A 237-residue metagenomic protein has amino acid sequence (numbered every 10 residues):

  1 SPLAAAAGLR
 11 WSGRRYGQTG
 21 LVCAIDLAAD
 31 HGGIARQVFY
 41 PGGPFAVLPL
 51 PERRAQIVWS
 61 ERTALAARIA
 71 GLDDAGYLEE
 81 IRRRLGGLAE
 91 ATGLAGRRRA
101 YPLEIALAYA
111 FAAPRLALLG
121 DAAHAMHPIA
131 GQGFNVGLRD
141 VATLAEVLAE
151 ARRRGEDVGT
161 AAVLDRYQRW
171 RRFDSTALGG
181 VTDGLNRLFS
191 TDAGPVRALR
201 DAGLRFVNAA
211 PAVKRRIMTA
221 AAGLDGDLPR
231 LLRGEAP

Functional and structural regions predicted by a protein language model:
S1-A100, A108: Conserved FAD-binding catalytic core of PHBH/FMO-like flavoproteins
G13, P49, F111, V136 (+1 more regions): A generic short alpha-helical patch detector that favors 3-5-residue windows in or near N-terminal regions
R15, P41, G71, A75 (+6 more regions): Electropositive phosphate-/nucleotide-binding environments in soluble metabolic enzymes
Q18, L138-V141, R171, T182: Short amphipathic alpha-helical/adjacent loop interface patches that line ligand and macromolecule-binding sites
A67-G159: FAD/FMN-dependent oxidoreductases across multiple families
E146-P237: C-terminal helical "tail/cap" subdomain of flavin- and related membrane-associated enzymes
